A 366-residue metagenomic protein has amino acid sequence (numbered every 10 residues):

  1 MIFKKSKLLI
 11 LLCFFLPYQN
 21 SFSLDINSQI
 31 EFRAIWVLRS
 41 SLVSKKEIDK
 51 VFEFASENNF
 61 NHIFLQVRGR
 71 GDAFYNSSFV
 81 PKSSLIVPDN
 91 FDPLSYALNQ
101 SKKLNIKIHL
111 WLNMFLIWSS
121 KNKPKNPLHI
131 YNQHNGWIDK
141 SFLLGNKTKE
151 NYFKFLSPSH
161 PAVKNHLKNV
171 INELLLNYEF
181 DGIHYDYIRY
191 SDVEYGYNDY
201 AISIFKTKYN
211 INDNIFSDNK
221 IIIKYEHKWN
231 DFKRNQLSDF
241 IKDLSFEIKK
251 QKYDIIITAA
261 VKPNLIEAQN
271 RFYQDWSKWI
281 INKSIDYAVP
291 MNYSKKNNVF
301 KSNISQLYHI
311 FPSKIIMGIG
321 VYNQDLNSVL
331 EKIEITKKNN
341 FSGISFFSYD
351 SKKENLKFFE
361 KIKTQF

Functional and structural regions predicted by a protein language model:
L24-K46, V261-P263, Y322: Boundary/entry segment of secreted carbohydrate-active catalytic domains
I30-F32, F115-E173, N177: Active-site-adjacent "subsite" loops/lids of carbohydrate-active enzymes
I48-D72, I285: Catalytic domains of carbohydrate-active enzymes, especially glycoside hydrolases
G71-N113, R234-E247: Aromatic-lined substrate-binding rim segments of carbohydrate-active enzymes
S77-L85, L116-K147, Y187-D218: Aromatic- and acidic-residue-enriched segments that line the glycan-binding/catalytic groove of carbohydrate-active
H109-N113, H184-S191, E226-N270, G318 (+1 more regions): Aromatic-lined carbohydrate-recognition surfaces of secreted/lumenal glycan-active proteins
I256-V289, S294-N297: Substrate-binding cleft/loops of secretory-pathway carbohydrate-active enzymes
S284-F300, I316-F366: Substrate-binding cleft of secreted/luminal carbohydrate-active enzymes
